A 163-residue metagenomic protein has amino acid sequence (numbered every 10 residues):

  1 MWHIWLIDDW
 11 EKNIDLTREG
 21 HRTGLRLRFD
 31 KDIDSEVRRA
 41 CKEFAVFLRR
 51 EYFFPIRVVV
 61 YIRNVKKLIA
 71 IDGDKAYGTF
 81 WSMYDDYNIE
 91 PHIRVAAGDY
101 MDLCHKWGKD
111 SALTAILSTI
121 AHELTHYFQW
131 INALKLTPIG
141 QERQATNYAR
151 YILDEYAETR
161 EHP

Functional and structural regions predicted by a protein language model:
W2-R26, Y156-P163: Long, well-structured alpha-helical subdomains associated with metal-dependent extracellular/ecto-lumenal hydrolases
R28-K31, S35-R38: Phosphate/ribose-recognition catalytic cores of enzymes acting on nucleotide-derived substrates
R38-R57: Zn2+-dependent metallopeptidase catalytic core
I71-L113: Active-site scaffold of zinc-dependent metalloenzymes
L113-L117, Q141-R143: Alpha-helical scaffolds flanking conserved acidic
S118-I131, A145: Active-site recognition of the HExxH zinc-binding catalytic motif
N132-P138: Short helix/strand-bridging catalytic loops that position acidic/His residues to coordinate divalent metals and engage
P138-P163: Post-HExxH zinc-binding segment in Zn-dependent metallohydrolases
